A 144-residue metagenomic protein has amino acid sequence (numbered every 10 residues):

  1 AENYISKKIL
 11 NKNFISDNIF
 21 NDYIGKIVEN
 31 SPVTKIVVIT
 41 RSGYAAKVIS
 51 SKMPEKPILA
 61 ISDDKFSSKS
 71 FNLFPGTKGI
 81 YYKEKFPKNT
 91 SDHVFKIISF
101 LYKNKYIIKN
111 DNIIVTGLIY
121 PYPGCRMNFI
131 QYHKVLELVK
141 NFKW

Functional and structural regions predicted by a protein language model:
A1-G25: Long, charged amphipathic helices and adjacent flexible linkers at domain junctions
E2-K8, T34-K35, Y44, S67-K69: Well-ordered secondary-structure scaffolds
S6-N11, P32-V33, K83-S91: Glycine-rich phosphate/diphosphate-binding loops and the adjacent beta-loop-alpha structural elements that coordinate
N13-N18, I39-G43, I61, P87: Conserved phosphate/pyrophosphate-binding and hydrolysis machinery centered on Walker-type P-loop NTPases, extending
I19-V33, H93-K105: Phosphate-interacting basic helix/loop segments used at nucleotide- and nucleic-acid interfaces
D22, N30-I36, R41-K47, S51-P57 (+1 more regions): Conserved mixed alpha/beta catalytic, RNA-binding, or beta-rich assembly cores of soluble enzyme, regulatory
A45-K47, P54-S91: Nucleotide-binding motor/catalytic cores of P-loop/tubulin-like NTPases across gene-expression machines
I98-Y120, R126-K140: C-terminal binding/interaction regions
